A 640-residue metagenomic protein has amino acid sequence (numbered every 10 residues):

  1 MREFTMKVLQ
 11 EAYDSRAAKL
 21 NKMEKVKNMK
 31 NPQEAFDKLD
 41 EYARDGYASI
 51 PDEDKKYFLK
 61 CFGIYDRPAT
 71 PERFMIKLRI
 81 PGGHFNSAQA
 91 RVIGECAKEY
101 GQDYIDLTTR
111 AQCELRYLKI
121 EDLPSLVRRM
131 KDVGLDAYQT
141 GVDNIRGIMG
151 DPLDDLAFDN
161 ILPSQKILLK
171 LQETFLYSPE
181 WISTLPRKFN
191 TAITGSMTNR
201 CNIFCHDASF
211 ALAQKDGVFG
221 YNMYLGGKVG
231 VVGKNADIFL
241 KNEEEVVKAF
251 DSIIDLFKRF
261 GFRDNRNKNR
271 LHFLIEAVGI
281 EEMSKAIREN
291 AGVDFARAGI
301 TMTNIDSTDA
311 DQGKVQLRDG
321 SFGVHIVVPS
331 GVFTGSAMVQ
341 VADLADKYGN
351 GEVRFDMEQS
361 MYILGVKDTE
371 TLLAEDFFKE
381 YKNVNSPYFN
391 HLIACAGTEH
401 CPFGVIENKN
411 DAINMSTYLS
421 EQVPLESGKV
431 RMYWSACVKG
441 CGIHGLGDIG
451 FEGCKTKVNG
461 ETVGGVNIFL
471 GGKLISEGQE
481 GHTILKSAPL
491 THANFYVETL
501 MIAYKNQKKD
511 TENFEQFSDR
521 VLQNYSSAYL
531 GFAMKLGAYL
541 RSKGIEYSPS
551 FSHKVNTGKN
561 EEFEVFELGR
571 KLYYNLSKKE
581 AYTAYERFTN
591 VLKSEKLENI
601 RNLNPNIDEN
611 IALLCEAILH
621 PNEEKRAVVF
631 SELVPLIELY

Functional and structural regions predicted by a protein language model:
M1-F563: Peripheral terminal and linker regions in Fe-S/redox and tRNA-modifying enzymes
E580-A581, E623-R626: Activation segment of ePK-like protein kinases, specifically the conserved APE
A581-S594: Conserved loop-to-helix junction within protein kinase catalytic domains, corresponding to the end of the activation
N599-I611: Conserved C-lobe subsegment of the protein kinase catalytic domain corresponding to the C-terminal end
K625-I637: Conserved C-terminal segment of Hanks-type protein kinase catalytic domains
